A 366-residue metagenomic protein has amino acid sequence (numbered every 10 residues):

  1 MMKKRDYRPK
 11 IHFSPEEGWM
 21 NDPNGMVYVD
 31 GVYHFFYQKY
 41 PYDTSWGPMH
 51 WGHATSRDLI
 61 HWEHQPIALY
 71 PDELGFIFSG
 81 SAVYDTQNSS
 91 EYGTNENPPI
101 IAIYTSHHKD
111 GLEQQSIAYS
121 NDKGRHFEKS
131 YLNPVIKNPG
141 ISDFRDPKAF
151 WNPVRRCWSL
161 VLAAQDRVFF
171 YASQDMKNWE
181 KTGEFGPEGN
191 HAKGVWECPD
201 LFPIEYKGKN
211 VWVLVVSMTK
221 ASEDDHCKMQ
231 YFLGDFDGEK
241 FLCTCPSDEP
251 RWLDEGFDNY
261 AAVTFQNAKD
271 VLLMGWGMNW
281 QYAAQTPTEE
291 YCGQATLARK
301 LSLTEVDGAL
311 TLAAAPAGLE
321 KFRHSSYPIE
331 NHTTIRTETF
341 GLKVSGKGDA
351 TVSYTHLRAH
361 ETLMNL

Functional and structural regions predicted by a protein language model:
M1-P147, W151-G194, E205-E255, G277-E330: Beta-rich carbohydrate-recognition and catalytic domains
S81-A82, I335-S353: A carbohydrate-recognition surface predominantly in extracellular/luminal proteins
K209, N259-A261, A268, A298 (+1 more regions): Active-site lining segments that contact anionic ligands and/or coordinate catalytic metals
D254, Y260-V263, V271-W276: Polar, glycine-rich mid-to-C-terminal structural blocks that act as macromolecule-binding/assembly scaffolds
T355-T362: Conserved small/polar residues in nucleotide/adenosyl-binding loops
